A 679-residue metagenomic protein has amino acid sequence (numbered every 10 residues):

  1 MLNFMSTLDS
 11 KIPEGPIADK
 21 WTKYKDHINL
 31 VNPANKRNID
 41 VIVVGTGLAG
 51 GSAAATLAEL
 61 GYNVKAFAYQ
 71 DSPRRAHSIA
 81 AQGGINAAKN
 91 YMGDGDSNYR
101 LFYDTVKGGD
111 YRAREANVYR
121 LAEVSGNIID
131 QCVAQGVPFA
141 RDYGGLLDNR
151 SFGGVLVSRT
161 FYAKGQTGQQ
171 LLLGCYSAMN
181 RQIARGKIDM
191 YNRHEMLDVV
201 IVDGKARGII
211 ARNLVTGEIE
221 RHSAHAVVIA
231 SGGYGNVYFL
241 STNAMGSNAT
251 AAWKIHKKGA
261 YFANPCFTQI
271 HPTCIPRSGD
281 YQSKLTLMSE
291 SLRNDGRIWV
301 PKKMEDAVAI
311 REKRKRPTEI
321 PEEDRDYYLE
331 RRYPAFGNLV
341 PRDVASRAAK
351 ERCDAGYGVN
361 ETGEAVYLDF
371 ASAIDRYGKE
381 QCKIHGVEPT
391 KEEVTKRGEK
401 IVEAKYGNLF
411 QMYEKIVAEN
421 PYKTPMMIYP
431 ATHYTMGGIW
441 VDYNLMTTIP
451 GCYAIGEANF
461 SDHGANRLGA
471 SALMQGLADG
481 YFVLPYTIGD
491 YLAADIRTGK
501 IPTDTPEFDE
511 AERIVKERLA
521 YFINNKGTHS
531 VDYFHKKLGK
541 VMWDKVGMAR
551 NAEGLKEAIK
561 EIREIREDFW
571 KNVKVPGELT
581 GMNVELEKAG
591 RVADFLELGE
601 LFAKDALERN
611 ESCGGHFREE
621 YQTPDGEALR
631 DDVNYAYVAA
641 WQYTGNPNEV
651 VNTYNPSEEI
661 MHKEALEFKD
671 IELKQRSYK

Functional and structural regions predicted by a protein language model:
M1-V41, L673-R676: Extreme N-terminal leader/targeting segments of oxidoreductases
R37-I39, G217-A226, T448: Core beta-strand elements of the Rossmann-like FAD/NAD(P) dinucleotide-binding domain in flavoenzyme oxidoreductases
V41-A66: N-terminal Rossmann-like FAD-binding beta1-loop-alpha1 element of flavoenzymes
E59-A81: Glycine-rich FAD pyrophosphate-binding loop
Q131-E218, A230, C274-M288, R293 (+2 more regions): Conserved redox-cofactor binding core of oxidoreductases
A226-L285, H463-Y486: Glycine-rich loop(s) and the adjacent beta-strand/alpha-helix scaffold that form part
K254, Y261-Q411, Y486-G489: An anion/pyrophosphate-binding glycine-rich loop and adjacent beta-alpha core in soluble alpha-beta enzymes
D490-G581: Long, amphipathic alpha-helical stalk/connector segments used for oligomerization, subunit docking, or mechanical
